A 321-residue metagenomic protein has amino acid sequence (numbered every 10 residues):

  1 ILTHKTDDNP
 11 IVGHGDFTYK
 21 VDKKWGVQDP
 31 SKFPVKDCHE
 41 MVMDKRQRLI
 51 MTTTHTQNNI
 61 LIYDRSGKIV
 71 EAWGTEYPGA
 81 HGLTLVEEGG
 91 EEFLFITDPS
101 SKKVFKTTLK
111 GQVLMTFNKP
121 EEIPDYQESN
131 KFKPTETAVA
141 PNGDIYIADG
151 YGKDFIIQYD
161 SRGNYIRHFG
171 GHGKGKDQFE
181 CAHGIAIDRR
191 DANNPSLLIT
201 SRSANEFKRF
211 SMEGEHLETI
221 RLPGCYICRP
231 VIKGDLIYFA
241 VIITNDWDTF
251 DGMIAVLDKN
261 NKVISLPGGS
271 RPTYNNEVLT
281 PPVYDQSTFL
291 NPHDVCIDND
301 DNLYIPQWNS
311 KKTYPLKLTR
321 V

Functional and structural regions predicted by a protein language model:
L2-K24: Blade/loop signatures of beta-propeller domains
K23-K32, G74, Q112-F132, N164-E180 (+1 more regions): Surface-exposed loop and turn segments in beta-propeller and other repeat-based domains that flank or scaffold
K32-R46, E76-E92, E122-D144, K174-S196 (+3 more regions): Beta-rich, blade/repeat-based domains predominating in secreted/periplasmic proteins but also intracellular
M51-H55, L94-P99, I147-G150, R189 (+3 more regions): Conserved beta-strand positions in repeat-built beta-propeller and related beta-rich domains
Q57, S101, K131, G152-I157 (+4 more regions): A detector of repeated loop/turn-to-beta-strand junctions in beta-rich toroidal repeat architectures
L61, E71, F105, M115 (+7 more regions): WD40 beta-propeller blade core
Y63-K68, T108-Q112, D160-N164, S211-E215 (+2 more regions): Short loop/turn segments that connect beta-strands within beta-propeller blades
T288-V321: Blade-level signature of beta-propeller repeat domains, shared across WD40, Kelch, NHL, RCC1 and BNR/Asp-box propellers
